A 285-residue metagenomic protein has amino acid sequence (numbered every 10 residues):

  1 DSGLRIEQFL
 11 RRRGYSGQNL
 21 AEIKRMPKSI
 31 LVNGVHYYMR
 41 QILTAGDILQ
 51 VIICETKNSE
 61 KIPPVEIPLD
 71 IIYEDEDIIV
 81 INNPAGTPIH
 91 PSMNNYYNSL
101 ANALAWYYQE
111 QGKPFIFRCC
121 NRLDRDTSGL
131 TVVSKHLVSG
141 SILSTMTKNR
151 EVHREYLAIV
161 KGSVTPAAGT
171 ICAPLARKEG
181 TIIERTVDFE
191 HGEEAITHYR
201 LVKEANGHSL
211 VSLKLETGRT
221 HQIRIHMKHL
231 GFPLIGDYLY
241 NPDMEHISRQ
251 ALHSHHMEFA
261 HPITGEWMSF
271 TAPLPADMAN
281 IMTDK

Functional and structural regions predicted by a protein language model:
D1-A176, D277-I281: RNA pseudouridine synthases
D1-E22, L69, F189-I196, K203-N206 (+2 more regions): Pseudouridine synthases involved in rRNA/tRNA modification
H36, N206-K214: Short histidine-centered loop motifs in beta-beta connectors
Y38-I42, S212, R249: Short, surface-exposed secondary-structure edge patches
D75, R125-D126, V152, E193 (+2 more regions): Short flexible coil/turn linkers enriched for glycine and charged/polar residues that connect secondary-structure
I79, Y156, S209-V211, H253-H255: Short beta-strand micro-motifs in enzyme catalytic cores
L175, T181-I182: Acidic, Ser/Thr-rich peripheral helices and adjacent loops at domain boundaries
I182-E190: Short aromatic-glycine motifs in intrinsically disordered, low-complexity regions
